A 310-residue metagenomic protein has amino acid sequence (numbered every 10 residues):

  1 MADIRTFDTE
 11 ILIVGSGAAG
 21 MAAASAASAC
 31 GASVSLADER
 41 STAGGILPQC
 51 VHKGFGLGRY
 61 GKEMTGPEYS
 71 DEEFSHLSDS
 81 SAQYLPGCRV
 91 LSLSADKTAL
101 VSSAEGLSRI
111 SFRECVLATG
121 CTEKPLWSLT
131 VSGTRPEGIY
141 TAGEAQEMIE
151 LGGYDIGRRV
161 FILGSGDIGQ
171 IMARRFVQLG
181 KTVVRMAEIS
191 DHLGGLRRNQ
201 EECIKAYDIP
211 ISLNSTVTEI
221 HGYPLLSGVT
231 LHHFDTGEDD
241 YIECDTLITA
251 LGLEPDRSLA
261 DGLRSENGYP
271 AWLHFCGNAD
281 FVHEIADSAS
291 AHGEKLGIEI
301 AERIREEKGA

Functional and structural regions predicted by a protein language model:
M1-A310: Residues forming the flavin
